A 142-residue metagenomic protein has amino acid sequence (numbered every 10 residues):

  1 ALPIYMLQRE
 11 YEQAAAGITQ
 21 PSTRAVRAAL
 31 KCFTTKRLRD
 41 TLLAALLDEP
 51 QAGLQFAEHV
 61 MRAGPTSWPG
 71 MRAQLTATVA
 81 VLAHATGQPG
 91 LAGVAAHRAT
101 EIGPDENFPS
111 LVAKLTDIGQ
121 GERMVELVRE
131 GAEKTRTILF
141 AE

Functional and structural regions predicted by a protein language model:
A1-E142: Charged, compositionally biased boundary regions
